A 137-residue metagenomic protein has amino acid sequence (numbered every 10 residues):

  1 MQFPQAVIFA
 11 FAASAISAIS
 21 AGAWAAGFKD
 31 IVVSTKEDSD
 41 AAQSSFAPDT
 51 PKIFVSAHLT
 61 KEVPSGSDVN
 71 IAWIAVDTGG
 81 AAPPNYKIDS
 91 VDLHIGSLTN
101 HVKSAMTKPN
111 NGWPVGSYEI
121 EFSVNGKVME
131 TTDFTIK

Functional and structural regions predicted by a protein language model:
M1-F11: Bacterial N-terminal signal peptides that target proteins for export
F9, A25-A26: N-terminal Sec-dependent export signals
A10-A18: Bacterial N-terminal signal peptides
I19-A25: Sec/Tat signal peptide C-region and signal peptidase I cleavage site
A26-P114, E121-D133: Contiguous segments within soluble domain cores/interaction surfaces
T135-K137: Short beta-strand edge segments in extracellular beta-sheet folds
